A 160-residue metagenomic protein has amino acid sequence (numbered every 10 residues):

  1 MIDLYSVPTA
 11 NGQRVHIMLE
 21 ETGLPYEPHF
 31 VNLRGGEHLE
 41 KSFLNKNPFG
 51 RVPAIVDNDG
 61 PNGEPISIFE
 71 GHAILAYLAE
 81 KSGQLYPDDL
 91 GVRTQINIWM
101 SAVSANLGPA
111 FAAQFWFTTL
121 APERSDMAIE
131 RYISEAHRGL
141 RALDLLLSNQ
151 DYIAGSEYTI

Functional and structural regions predicted by a protein language model:
M1-H137, D144, D151: GST-like domain detector, emphasizing the conserved glutathione-binding G-site in the N-terminal thioredoxin-like
A102, T159-I160: Alpha-helical architecture
Y152-T159: A glycine-rich, coil/turn loop motif that links secondary-structure elements
